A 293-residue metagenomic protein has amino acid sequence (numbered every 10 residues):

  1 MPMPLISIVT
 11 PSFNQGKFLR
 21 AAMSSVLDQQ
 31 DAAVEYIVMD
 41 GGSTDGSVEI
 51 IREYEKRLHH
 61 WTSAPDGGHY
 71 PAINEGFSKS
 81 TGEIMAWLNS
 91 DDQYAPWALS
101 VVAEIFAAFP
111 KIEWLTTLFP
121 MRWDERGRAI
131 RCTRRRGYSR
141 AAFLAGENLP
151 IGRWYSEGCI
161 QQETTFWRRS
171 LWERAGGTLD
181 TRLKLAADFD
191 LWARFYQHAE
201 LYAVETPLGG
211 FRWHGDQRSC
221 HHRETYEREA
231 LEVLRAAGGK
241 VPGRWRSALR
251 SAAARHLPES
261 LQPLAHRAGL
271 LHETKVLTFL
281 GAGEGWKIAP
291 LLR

Functional and structural regions predicted by a protein language model:
P4-S7, E35, D190: Cell-envelope/extracellular polymer assembly enzymes that use nucleotide-activated donors
K17-R20, D45-E53, Q93, W97: Acidic helix N-cap motif at the loop->helix transition within catalytic regions of sugar-transfer enzymes
S24-A33: Short, acidic, metal-binding catalytic loop of nucleotide-sugar glycosyltransferases
S25, D40-E49, P65, N89: A conserved acidic beta->alpha catalytic loop
A64-S80: Glycine-rich, basic loop-to-helix element that forms the pyrophosphate-binding segment of sugar-nucleotide handling
S78, T117, C132, G137-V233: Conserved nucleotide-sugar donor-binding catalytic segment
M85: Short aromatic/hydrophobic "clamp" motif used to bind/position activated sugar donors
Q93, W97-C132: Conserved donor NDP-sugar-binding/catalytic core segment of glycosyltransferases
